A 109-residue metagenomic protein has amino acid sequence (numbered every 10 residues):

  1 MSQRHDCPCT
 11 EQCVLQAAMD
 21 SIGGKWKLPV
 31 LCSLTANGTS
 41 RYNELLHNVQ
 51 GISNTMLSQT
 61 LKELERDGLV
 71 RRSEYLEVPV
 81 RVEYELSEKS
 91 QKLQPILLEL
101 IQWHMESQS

Functional and structural regions predicted by a protein language model:
M1-E11, H47, I101: Recognition helices and adjacent regulatory flanks at domain boundaries
C7-P8, C32, L45, R71-Y75: Long, contiguous secondary-structure blocks with strong helical propensity
C13-I52, M56, E83: N-terminal helix-turn-helix DNA-binding core of bacterial DNA-binding proteins
G24, L28, K62, Q91 (+1 more regions): Generic detection of well-ordered alpha-helical segments
N43-R72, P79: Canonical helix-turn-helix DNA-binding module
D67, I96-Q108: Alpha-helical linker/hinge and terminal dimerization helices associated with HTH transcriptional regulators
L76-E99: Basic, amphipathic "hinge/linker" alpha-helix immediately C-terminal to the N-terminal HTH DNA-binding motif
